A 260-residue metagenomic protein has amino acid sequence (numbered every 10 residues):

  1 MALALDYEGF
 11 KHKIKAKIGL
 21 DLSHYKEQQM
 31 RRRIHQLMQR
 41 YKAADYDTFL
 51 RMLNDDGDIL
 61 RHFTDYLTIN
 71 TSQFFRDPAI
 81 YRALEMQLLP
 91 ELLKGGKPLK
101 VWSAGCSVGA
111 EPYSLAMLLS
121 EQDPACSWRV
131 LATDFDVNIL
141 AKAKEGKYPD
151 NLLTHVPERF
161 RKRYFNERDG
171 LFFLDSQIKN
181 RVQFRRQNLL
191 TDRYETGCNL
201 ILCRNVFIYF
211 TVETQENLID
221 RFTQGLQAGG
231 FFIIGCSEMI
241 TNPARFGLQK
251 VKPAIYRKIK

Functional and structural regions predicted by a protein language model:
A2-W102: Conserved AdoMet
L84, I201, L226: Residue-level signal for inorganic ion chemistry
G96-G109, W128-L131: Conserved class I S-adenosyl-L-methionine
V108-D123: Conserved SAM-binding loop of SAM-dependent methyltransferases across substrates and taxa, primarily the Class I
W128-L202, V206-N217, M239-T241, K260: Extended basic-aromatic, gly/pro-enriched interface segments that bind polyanionic ligands
E216-A228: A short glycine-rich, Lys/Arg-flanked "PGG" loop and its adjoining helix->strand segment in the class I
A228-C236: Conserved beta-strand signature within the Rossmann-like core of class I S-adenosyl-L-methionine
V251-Y256: Short hydrophobic/aromatic beta-strand or adjacent loop that forms the aromatic wall/cage of a ligand/substrate-binding
